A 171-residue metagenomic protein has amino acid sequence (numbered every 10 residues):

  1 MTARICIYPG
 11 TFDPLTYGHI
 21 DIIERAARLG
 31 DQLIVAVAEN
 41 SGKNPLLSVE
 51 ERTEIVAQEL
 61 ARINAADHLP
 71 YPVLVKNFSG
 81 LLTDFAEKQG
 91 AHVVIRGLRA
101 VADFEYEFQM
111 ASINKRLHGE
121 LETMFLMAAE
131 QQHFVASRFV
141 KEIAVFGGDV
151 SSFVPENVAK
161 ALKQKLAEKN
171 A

Functional and structural regions predicted by a protein language model:
M1-A171: Nucleotidyltransferase catalytic core that binds NTPs
